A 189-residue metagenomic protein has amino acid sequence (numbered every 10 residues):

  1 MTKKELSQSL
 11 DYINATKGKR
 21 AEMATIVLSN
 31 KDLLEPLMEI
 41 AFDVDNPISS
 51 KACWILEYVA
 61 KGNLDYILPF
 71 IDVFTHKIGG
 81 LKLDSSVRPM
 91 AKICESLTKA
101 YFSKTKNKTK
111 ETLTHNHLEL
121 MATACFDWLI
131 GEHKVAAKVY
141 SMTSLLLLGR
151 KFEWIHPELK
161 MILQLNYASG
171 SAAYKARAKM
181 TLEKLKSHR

Functional and structural regions predicted by a protein language model:
M1-R189: Alpha-helical scaffold domains
